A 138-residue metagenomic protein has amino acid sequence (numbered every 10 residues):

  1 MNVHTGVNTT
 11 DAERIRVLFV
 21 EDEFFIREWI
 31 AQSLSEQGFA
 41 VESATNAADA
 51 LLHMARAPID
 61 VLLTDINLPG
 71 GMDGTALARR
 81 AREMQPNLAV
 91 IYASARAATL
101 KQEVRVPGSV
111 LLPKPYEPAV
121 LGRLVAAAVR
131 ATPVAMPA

Functional and structural regions predicted by a protein language model:
M1-L18, N87, E117-A138: Non-catalytic signal-transmission and effector/linker regions of two-component phosphorelay proteins
E13-F24, I30-L34: Conserved acidic segment of CheY-like receiver
S43-V61, R123: Acidic, metal-coordinating helix/loop segments flanking the phosphotransfer/catalytic sites of two-component signaling
N46, M72-A76: Acidic catalytic/metal-coordinating carboxylates
D65-I66: Active-site residues of response regulator receiver
T75-N87: Short amphipathic alpha-helix used as the core "switch/output" element in two-component signaling
I91-A93: Hydrophobic/aromatic residues positioned on beta-strands within the core alpha/beta folds
K114: A Lys-centered signature of the CheY-like receiver
